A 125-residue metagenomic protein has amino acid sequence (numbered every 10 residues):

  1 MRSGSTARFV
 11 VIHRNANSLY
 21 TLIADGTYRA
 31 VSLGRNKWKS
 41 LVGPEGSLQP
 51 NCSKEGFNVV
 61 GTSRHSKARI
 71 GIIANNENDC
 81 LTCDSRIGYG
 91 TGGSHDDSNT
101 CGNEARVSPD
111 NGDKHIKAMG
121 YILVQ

Functional and structural regions predicted by a protein language model:
M1-Q125: Mature extracellular or lumenal effector domains of secreted proteins and single-pass membrane receptors/adhesion
